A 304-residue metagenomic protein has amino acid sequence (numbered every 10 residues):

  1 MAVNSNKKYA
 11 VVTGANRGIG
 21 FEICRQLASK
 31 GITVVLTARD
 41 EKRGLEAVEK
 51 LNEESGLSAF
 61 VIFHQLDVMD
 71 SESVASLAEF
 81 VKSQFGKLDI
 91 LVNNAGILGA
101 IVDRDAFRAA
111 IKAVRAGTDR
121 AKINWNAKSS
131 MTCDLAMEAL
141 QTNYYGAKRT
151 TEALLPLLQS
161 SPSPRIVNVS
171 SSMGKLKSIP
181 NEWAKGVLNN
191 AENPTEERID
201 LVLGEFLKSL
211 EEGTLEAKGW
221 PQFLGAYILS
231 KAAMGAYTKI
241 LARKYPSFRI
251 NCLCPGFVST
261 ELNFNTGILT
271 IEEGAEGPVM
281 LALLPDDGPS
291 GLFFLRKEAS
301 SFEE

Functional and structural regions predicted by a protein language model:
A2-A38: Canonical Rossmann dinucleotide-binding motif of NAD(H)/NADP(H)-dependent dehydrogenases/reductases, specifically
V11, V35, D89-V92, V167: N-terminal Rossmann-like NAD(P) cofactor-binding module of classical short-chain dehydrogenase/reductase
E41-K42, Q65-E79, A100, C133 (+1 more regions): The beta1-alpha1 cofactor-binding region of Rossmann-like NAD(H)/NADP(H)-dependent oxidoreductases
V61-F63, I250: Hydrophobic/aromatic anchor residues within beta-strands of the central parallel beta-sheet of Rossmann-like
V92, G146, T150-L154, L158 (+2 more regions): Hydrophobic positions on the long internal alpha-helix of Rossmann-like NAD(P)-dependent oxidoreductase domains
V92, V167-V169, I250-L253, N263: Hydrophobic structural elements of the Rossmann-like NAD(P)H-binding subdomain that define the short-chain
I97, D103-L140, Q159-R243, C254: Catalytic loop of short-chain dehydrogenase/reductase
R149, A232, C252-T260, F264-E304: C-terminal helical subdomain
